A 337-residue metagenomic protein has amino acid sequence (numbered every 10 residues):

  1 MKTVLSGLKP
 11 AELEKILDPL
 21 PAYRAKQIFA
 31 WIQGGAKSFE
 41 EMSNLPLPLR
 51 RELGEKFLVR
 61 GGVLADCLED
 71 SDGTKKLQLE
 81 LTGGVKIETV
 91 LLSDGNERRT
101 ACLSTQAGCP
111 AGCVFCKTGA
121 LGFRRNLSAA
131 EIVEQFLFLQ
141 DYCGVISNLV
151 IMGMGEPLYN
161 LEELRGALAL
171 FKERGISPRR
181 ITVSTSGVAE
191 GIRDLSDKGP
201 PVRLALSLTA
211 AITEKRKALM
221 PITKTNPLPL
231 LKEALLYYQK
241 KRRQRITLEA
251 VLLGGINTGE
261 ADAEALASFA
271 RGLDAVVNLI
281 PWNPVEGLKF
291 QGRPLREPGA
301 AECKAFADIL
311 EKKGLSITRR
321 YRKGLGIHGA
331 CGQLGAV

Functional and structural regions predicted by a protein language model:
M1-I87, L236-Q244, A250-V337: Auxiliary Fe-S-binding modules of radical SAM enzymes
D70, S104-T105, S184, S207: Short linear Ser/Thr-Pro motifs
K75, I87, R99-L103, A111 (+1 more regions): Generic beta-strand structural signal
L91-L92, E163: Residue-level structural signal for beta-strand termini and adjacent loop
S93-E131: Canonical Radical SAM [4Fe-4S] cluster-binding loop centered on the CxxxCxxC motif and its immediate flanking residues
A120-N148: Conserved alpha-helical substructure of the radical SAM core
L139-K313: Conserved AdoMet/S-adenosylmethionine-binding subsite of the radical SAM
